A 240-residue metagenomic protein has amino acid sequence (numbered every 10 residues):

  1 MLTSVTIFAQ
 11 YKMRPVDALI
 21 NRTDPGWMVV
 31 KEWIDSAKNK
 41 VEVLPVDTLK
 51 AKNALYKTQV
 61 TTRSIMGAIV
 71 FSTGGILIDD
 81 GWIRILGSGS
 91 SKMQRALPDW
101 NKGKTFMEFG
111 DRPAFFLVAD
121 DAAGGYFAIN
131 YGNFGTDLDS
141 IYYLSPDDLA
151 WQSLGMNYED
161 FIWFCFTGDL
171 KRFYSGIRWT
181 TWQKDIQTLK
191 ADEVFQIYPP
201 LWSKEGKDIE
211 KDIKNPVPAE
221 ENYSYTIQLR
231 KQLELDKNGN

Functional and structural regions predicted by a protein language model:
M1-K12: Bacterial Sec-dependent N-terminal signal peptides
L2-T3, N130, S145, R178 (+2 more regions): Alpha-helix initiation/capping motif
Y11-F134, I186-N240: A surface-exposed partner-binding patch
D137-S175: Compact, glycine/acidic-enriched structural inserts
F161-P199: Short aromatic loop motif centered on NTY/YTY
